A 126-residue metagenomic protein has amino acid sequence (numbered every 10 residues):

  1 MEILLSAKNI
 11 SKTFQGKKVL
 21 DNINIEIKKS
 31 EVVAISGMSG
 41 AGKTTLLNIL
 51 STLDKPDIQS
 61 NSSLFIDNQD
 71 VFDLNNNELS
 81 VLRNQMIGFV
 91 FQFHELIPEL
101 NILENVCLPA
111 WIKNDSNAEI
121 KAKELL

Functional and structural regions predicted by a protein language model:
L5, L20-N22, L82: Conserved structural motif at the start of ABC-family nucleotide-binding domains
S36-M38: The feature captures the beta-strand-to-loop junction immediately N-terminal to the Walker
S51: Helix-to-loop junction immediately C-terminal to a conserved catalytic motif
K55, C107-A118: ABC-type ATPase nucleotide-binding domains, specifically the catalytic core motifs of the NBD
Q59-D70: Conserved ABC transporter NBD signature motif
V71-G88: ABC ATPase NBD coupling module
L100-L108: Short coil-to-helix segment of the ABC ATPase nucleotide-binding domain corresponding to the Q-loop/switch region
